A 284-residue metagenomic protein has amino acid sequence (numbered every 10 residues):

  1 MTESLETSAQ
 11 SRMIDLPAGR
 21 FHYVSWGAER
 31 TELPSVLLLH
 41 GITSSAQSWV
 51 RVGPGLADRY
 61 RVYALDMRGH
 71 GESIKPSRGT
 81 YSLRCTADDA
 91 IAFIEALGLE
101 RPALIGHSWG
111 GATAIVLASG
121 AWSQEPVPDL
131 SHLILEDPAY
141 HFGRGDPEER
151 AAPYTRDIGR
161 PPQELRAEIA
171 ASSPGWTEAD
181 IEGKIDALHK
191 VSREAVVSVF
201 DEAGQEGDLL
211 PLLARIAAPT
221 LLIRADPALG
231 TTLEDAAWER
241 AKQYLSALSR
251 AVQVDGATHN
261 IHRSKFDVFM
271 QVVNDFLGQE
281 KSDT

Functional and structural regions predicted by a protein language model:
M1-V36, D58-Y60, L99-E100, S131 (+3 more regions): Alpha/beta-hydrolase fold catalytic core
G19-K75: Conserved HGGG/HGGXW glycine-rich cap/lid loop of the alpha/beta-hydrolase fold
C85-P102: Conserved acidic catalytic loop of the alpha/beta-hydrolase fold
G106, G110, A114: Gly/Ala-rich beta-loop-alpha elbow adjacent to hydrolase catalytic centers
I115-S119, S123-P161: Flexible "cap/lid" loop of the alpha/beta hydrolase fold
F142-E149, R160-A218: Conserved alpha/beta-hydrolase catalytic His-Asp/Glu region
I223-A257: Conserved loop-alpha-helix segment in the C-terminal half of the alpha/beta-hydrolase fold that carries the catalytic
A257-F266: Catalytic histidine-centered segment of alpha/beta-hydrolase-like enzymes
